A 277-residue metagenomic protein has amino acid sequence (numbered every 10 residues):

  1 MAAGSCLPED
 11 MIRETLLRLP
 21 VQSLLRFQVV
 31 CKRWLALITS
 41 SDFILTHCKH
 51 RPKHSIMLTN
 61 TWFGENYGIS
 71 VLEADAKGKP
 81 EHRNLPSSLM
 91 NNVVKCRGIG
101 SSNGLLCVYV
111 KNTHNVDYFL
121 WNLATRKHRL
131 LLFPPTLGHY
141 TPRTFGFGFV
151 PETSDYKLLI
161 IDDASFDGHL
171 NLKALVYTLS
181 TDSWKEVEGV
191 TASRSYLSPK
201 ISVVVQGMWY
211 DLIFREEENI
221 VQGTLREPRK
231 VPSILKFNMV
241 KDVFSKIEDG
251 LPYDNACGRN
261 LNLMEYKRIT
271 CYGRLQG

Functional and structural regions predicted by a protein language model:
M1-G277: Short, conserved recognition motifs on repeat-domain binding surfaces
